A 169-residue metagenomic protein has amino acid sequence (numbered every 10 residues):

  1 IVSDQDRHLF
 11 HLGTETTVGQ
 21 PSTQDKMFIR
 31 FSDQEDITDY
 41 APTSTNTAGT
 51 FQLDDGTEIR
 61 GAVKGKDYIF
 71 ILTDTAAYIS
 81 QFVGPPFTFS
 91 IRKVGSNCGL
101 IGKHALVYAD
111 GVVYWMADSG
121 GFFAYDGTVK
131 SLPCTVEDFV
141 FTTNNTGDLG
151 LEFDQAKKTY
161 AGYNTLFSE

Functional and structural regions predicted by a protein language model:
I1-I79, G162-E169: N-terminal beta-propeller domains
D55-E169: Beta-sheet-dominated scaffold domains
